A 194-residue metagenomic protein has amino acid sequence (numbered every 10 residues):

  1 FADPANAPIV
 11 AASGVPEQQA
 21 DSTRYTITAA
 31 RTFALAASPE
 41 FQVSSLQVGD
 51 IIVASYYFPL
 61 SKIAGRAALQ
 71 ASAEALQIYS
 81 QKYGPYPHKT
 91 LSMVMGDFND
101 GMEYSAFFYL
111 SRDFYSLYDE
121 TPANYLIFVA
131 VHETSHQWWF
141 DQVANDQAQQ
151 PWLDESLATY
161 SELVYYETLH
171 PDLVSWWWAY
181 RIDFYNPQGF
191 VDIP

Functional and structural regions predicted by a protein language model:
F1-Q70, Y83-Y86, I127: Non-catalytic architectural context of zinc metalloproteases
Y25, Y56-P194: Hydrophobic alpha-helical and helix-loop surface patches within well-folded domains that function as non-catalytic
